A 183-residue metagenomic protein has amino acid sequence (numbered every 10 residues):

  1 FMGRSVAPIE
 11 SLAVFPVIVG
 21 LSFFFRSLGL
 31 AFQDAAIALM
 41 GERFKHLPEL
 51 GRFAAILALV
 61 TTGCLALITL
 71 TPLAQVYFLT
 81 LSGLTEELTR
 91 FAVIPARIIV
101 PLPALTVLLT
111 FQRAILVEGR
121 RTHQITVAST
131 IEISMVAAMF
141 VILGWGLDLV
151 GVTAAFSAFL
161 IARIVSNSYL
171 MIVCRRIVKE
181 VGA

Functional and structural regions predicted by a protein language model:
F1, L39-M40, I115, I142 (+1 more regions): A residue-level signal for alpha-helical anchor/packing sites in multi-pass solute transporters
F1-F24, L79-L84: Helix-terminus/linker motif at the lipid-water interface of multi-pass membrane proteins
F1-M2, A36, A74-Q75: Hydrophobic/aromatic end-of-helix segments at the C-terminal termini of transmembrane alpha-helices
I9-L12, T122, L149-V152: Membrane-helix interface/capping residues of multi-pass secondary transporters
V14-T69, L109-R120, Q124: Small-residue-rich hydrophobic transmembrane alpha-helices
R26-A35, I98-E118, Q124-V136, V152-C174: Short runs within selected transmembrane alpha-helices of multi-pass transporters and secretion channels
M40-L102, W145-A183: Short alpha-helical transmembrane segments in multi-pass integral membrane proteins
V136-G144: Hydrophobic alpha-helical transmembrane segments in multi-pass integral membrane proteins
